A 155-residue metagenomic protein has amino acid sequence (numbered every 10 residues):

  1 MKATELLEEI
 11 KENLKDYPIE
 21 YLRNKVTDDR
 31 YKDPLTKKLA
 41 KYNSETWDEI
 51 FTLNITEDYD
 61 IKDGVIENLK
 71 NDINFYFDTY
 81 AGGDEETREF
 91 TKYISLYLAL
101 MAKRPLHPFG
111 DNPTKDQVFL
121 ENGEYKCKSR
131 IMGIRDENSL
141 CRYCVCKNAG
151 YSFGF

Functional and structural regions predicted by a protein language model:
T4-F155: Cysteine-centered metal-binding/redox modules
